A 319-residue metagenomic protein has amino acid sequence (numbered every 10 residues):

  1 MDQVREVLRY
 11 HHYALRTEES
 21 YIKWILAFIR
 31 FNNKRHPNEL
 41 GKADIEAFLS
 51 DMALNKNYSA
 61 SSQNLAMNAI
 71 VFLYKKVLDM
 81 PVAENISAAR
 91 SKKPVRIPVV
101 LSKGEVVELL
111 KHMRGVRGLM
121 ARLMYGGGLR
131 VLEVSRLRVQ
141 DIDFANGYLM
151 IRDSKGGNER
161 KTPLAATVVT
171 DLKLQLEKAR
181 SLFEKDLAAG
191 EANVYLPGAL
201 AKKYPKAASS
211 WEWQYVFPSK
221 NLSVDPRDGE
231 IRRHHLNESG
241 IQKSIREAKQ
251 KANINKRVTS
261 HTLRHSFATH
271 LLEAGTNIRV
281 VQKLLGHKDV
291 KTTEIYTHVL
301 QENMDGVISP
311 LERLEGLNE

Functional and structural regions predicted by a protein language model:
M1-E319: Conserved catalytic core of the tyrosine transesterase superfamily
